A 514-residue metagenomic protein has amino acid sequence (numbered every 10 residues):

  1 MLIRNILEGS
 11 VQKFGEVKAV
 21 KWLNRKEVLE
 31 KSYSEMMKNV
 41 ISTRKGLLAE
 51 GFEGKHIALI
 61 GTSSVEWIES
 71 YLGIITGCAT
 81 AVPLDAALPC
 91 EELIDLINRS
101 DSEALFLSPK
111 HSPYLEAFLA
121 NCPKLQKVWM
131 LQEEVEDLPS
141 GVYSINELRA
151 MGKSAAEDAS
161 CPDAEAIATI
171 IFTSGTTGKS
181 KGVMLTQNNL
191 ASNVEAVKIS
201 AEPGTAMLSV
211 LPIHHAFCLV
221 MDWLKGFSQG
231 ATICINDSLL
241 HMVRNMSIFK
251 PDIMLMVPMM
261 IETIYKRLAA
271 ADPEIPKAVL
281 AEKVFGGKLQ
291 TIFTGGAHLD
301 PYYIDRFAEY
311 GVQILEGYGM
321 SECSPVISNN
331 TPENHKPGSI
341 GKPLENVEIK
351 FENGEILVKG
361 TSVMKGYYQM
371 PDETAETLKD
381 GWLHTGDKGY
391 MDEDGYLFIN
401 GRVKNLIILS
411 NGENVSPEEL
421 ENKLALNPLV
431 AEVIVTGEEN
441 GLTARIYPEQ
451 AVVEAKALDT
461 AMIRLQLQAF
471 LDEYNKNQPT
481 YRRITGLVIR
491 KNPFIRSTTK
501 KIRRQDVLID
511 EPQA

Functional and structural regions predicted by a protein language model:
I6, T76-E147, N440, Q450: Structural core segment of the AMP-binding/adenylate-forming
G15-K18, M130, A150-F172, K179 (+1 more regions): Conserved pre-ATP/AMP-binding loop-to-beta segment of ANL
V20-S64, I68, L72, P89-I94 (+2 more regions): Conserved AMP-binding/adenylate-forming core of the ANL superfamily
E30-S34, A168-V194: Conserved AMP-binding A3 loop
L88, L105, G360, G366 (+1 more regions): AMP-binding/adenylate-forming catalytic core of the ANL superfamily
A191-A206, I213-K288: Conserved AMP-binding/adenylation subdomain of ANL enzymes
D252-M256, I264-H335, A431: Gly/Ser/Thr-rich phosphate-binding loop
I407, E432-V435, N440, D472-A514: Conserved C-terminal "lid"/linker of ANL adenylate-forming enzymes
